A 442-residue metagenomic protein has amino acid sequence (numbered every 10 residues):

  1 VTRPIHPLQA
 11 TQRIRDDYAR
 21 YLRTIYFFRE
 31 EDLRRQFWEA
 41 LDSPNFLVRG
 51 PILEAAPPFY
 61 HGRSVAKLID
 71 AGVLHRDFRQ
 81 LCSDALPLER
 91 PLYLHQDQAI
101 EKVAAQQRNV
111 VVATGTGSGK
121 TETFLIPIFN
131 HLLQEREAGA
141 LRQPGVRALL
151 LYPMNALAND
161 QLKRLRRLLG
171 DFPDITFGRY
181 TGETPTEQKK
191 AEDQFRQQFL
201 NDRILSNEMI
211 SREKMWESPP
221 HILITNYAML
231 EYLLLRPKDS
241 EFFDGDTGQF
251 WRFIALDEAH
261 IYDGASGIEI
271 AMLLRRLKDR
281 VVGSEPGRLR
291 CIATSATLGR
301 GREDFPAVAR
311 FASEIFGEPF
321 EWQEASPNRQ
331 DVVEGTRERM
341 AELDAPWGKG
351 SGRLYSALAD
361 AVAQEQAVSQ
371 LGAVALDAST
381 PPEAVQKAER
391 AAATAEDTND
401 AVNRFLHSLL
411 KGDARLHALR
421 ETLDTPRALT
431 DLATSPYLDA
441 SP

Functional and structural regions predicted by a protein language model:
V1-P87, P91-Y93, D97-I100, F129-L151 (+8 more regions): Helicase motor interdomain insertion/brace
Q96, G117, N226: Short, conserved phosphate/pyrophosphate- and ester-handling motifs at nucleotide-, phospho-/glycolipid
Q107-I128, D263: Walker A/P-loop
N155, H260-G267, R300: Flexible beta-alpha connector loops of hexameric P-loop NTPases
N159-G170: Short amphipathic alpha-helical segment within the helicase RecA-like ATPase core that mediates nucleic-acid
Y227, L256-Y262: Conserved Walker B
